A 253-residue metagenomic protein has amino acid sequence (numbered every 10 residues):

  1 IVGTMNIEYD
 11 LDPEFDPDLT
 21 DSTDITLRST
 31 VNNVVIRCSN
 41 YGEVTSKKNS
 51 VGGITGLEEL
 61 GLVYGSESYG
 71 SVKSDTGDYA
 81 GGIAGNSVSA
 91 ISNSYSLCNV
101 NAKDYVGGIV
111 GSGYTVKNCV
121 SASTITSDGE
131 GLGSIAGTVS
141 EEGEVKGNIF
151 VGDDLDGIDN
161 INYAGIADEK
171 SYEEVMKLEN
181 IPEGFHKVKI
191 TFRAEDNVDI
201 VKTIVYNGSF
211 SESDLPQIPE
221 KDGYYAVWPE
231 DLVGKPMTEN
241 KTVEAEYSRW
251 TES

Functional and structural regions predicted by a protein language model:
I1-G131, A136-K187, D222: Surface-exposed loop/turn motifs in large extracellular/passenger domains
L132-G133, N197, V227: Extracellular-facing binding/remodeling surfaces
G143, G152, S209-K241: Surface-exposed interfaces of beta-sheet-rich extracellular modules
E179-T191, P219, L232-S253: Conserved "repeat-terminator" motif of extracellular CCP/Sushi domains
T191-G208: Short, solvent-exposed loop/edge segments of extracellular or virion-exposed proteins
